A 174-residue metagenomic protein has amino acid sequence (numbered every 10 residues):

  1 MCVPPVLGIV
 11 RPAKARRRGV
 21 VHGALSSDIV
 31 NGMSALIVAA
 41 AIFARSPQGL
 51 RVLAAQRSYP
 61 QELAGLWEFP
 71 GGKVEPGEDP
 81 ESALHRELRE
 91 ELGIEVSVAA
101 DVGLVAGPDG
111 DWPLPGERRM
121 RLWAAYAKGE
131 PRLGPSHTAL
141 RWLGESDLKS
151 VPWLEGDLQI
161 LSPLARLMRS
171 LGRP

Functional and structural regions predicted by a protein language model:
R11, R16-R18: Basic polycationic patches enriched in arginine
S26-V52, K73, L104: Conserved N-terminal beta-strand and adjoining loop/helix that marks the start of the Nudix/MutT-like hydrolase domain
A35, E95-R132, R141, L164: Active-site-adjacent beta-strand/loop module that shapes the phosphate/pyrophosphate-binding cleft
G49-E90: Conserved Nudix-box catalytic region and its N-terminal flanking loop in Nudix hydrolases and closely related
L122-A124, R132-R166: NUDIX/MutT-family hydrolases
